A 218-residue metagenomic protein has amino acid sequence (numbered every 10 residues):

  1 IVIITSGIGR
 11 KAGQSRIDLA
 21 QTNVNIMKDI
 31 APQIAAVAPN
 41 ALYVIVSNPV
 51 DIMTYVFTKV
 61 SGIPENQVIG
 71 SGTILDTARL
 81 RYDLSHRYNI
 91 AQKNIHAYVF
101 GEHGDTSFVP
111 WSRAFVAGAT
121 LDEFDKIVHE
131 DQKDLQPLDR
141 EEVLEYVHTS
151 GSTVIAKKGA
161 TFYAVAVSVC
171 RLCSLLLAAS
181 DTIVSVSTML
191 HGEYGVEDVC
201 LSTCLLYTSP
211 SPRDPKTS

Functional and structural regions predicted by a protein language model:
I3: N-terminal Rossmann-like NAD(P) cofactor-binding module of classical short-chain dehydrogenase/reductase
S6-G7: Conserved NAD(P)H cofactor-binding loop of Rossmann-fold oxidoreductase domains
R10-K11: Short glycine-rich, flexible loops that bind phosphorylated cofactors or substrates
S15-R81: Rossmann-like NAD(P)(H) cofactor-binding subdomain of soluble oxidoreductases
P39, S152-I155, D214: A broad detector of the eukaryotic-type serine/threonine protein kinase catalytic domain
S47, D51, Y163-V167, P215: An alpha-helix initiation/capping motif
S61-Q67, T77-L206: C-terminal substrate-binding/catalytic lobe of Rossmann-fold NAD(P)-dependent dehydrogenases
Y207, P212-T217: Single conserved hydrophobic/aromatic residue that forms the stacking wall/gate of nucleotide- or nucleobase-binding
